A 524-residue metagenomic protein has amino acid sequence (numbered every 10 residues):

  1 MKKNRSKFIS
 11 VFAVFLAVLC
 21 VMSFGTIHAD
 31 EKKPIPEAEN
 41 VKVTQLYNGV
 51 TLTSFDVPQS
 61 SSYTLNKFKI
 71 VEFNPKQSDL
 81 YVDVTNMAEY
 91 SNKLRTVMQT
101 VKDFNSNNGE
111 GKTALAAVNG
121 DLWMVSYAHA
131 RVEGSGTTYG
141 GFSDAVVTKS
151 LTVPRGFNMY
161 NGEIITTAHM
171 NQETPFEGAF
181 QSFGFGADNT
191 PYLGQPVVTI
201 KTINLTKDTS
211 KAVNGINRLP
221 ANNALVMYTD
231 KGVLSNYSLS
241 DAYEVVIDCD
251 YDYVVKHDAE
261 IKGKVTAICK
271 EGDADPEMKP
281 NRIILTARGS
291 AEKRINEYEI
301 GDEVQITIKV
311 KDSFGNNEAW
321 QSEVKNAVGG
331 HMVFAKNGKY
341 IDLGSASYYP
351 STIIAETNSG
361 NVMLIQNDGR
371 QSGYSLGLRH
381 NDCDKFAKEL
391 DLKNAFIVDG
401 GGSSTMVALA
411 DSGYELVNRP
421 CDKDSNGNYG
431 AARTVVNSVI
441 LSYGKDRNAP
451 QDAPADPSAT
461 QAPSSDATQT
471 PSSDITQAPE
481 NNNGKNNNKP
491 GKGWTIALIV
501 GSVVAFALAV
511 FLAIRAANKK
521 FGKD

Functional and structural regions predicted by a protein language model:
I9, G491-A505, F511-L512: Short, hydrophobic alpha-helical membrane anchors of single-pass surface/secreted proteins
A13-S23: Bacterial N-terminal signal peptides
V21-P34, N488-W494, A513-A517: Sec-dependent signal peptide cleavage junction
D30-N281: Zymogen propeptides
S61, Y127-E177, I308, A327-N394 (+2 more regions): Conserved, well-ordered active-site substructure
Y298-I306: Loop/turn positions that initiate beta-strands
A449-K492: C-terminal low-complexity, Ser/Thr- and acidic/Pro-rich disordered "stalk" regions positioned immediately N-terminal
A505-D524: C-terminal membrane-anchoring or membrane-association module
